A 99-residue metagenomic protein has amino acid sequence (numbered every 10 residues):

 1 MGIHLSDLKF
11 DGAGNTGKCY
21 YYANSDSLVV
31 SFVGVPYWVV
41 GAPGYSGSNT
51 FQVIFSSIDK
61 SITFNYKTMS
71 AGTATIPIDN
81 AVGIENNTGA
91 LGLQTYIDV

Functional and structural regions predicted by a protein language model:
M1-V99: Extracytoplasmic Ser/Thr/Pro-rich, glycosylation-prone low-complexity segments
